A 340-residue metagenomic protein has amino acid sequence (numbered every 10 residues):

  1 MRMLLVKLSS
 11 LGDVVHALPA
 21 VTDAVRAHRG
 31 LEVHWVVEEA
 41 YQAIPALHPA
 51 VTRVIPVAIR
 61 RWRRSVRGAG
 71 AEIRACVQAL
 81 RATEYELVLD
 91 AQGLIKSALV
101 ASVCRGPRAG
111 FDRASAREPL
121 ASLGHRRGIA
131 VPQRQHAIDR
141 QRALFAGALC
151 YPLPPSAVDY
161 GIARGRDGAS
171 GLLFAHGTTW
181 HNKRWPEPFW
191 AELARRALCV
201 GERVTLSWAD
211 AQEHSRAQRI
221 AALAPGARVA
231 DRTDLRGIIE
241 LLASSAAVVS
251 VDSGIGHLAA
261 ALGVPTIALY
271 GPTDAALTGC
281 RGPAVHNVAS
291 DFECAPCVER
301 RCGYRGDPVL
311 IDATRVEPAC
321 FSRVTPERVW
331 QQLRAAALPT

Functional and structural regions predicted by a protein language model:
M1-T340: Catalytic machinery of carbohydrate-active enzymes, primarily nucleotide-sugar-dependent glycosyltransferases
